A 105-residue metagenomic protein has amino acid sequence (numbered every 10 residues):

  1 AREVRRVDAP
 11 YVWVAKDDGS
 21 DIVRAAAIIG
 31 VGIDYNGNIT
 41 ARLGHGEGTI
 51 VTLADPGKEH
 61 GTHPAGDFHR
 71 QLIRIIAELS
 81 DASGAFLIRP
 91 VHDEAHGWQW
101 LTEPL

Functional and structural regions predicted by a protein language model:
A1-I22, A26-L105: Eukaryotic intrinsically disordered, low-complexity regulatory linkers and tails enriched in Ser/Thr/Pro
